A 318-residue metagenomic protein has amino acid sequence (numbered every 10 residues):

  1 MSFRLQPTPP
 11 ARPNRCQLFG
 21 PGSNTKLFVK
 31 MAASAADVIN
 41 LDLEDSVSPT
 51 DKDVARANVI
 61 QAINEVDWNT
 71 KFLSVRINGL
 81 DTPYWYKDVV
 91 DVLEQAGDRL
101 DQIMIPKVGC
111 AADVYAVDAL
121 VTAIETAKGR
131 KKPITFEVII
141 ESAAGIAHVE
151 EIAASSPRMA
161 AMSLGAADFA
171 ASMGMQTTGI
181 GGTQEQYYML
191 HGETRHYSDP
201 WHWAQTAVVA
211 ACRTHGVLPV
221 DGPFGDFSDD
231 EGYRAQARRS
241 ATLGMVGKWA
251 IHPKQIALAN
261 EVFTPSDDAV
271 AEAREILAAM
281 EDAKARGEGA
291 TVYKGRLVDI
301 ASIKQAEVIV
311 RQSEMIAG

Functional and structural regions predicted by a protein language model:
M1-G318: Expand to "…catalyze enediolate/carbanion chemistry for C-C bond making/breaking, isomerization, decarboxylation
